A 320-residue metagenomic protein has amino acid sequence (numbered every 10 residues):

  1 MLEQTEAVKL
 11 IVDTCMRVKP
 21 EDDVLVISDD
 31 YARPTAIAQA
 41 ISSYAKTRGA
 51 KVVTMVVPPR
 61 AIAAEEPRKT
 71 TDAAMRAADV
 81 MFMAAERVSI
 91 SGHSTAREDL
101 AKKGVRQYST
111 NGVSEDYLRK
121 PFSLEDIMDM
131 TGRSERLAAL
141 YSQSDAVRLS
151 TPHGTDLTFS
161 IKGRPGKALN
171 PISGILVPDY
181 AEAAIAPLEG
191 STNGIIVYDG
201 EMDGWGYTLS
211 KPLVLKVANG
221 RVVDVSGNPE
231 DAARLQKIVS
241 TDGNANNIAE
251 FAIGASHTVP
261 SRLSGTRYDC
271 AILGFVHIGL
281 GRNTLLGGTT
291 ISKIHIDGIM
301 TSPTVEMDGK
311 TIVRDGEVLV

Functional and structural regions predicted by a protein language model:
M1-G206, S210, A218, E306-V320: Active-site bordering "gate/hinge" segments that shape substrate access to catalytic or cofactor-binding pockets
A139-L140, R148-T151, P187-L188, S240-G243 (+3 more regions): A general structural signal for short secondary-structure junctions and capping/turn motifs
K162, G227-N228, G281, E317: Surface loops and adjacent helix of pleckstrin homology
T192-G194, K211-L213, N246-A249, G274: A generic structural signal for short beta-strands and their flanking turns/coil linkers
S210-P212, M300-T301: Short loop/turn microsegments at loop-to-beta-strand junctions
K211-P229: Conserved SET/PR-domain catalytic core that frames the SAM/AdoMet-binding pocket
V223-V259: A beta-strand-loop signature enriched in Asp, Gly, Thr, and Trp that corresponds to the sialidase/neuraminidase Asp-box
N244-S302: Cysteine/selenocysteine-centered motifs that mediate thiol-based redox chemistry or coordinate metal-sulfur cofactors
